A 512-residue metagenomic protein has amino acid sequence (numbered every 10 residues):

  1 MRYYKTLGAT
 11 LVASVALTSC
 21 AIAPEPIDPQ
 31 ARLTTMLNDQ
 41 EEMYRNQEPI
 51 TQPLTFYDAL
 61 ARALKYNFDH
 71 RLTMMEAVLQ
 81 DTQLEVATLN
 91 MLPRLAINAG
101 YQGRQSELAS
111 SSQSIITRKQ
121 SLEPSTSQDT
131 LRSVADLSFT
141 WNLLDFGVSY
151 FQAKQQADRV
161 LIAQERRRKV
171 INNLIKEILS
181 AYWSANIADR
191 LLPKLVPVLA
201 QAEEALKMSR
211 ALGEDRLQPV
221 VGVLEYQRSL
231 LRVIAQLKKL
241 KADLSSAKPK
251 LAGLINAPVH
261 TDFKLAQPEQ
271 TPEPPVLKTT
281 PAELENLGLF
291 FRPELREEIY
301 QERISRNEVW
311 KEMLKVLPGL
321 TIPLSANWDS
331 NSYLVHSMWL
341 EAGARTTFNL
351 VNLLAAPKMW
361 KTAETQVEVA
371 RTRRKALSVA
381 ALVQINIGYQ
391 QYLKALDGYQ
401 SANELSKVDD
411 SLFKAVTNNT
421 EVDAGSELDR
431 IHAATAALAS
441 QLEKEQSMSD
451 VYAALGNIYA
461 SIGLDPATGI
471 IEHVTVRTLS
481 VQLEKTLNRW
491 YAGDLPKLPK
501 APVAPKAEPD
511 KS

Functional and structural regions predicted by a protein language model:
R2-K5, A21-D28, Q105, E443-S512: Acidic, low-complexity, intrinsically disordered peripheral segments
Y3, A21, V170-L287, Q391-A395 (+5 more regions): Periplasmic alpha-helical coiled-coil/stalk elements that build and connect Gram-negative outer-membrane
S14-D39: Bacterial Sec signal peptide processing site at the extreme N-terminus
L37-R62, Y66: Regulatory alphaC helix of protein kinase catalytic domains
P53-T55, R94-K169, T280-L287, F291 (+2 more regions): Small/polar-residue-enriched beta-strand and adjacent coil segments characteristic of outer-membrane beta-barrel
T55-D58, L72, R132-V134, S180 (+2 more regions): Transmembrane beta-barrel architecture of outer-membrane proteins
A59, Y66, T73, N142 (+22 more regions): Amphipathic alpha-helical coiled-coil segments and their boundaries
A356-S426: C-terminal structural cap/anchor segments
